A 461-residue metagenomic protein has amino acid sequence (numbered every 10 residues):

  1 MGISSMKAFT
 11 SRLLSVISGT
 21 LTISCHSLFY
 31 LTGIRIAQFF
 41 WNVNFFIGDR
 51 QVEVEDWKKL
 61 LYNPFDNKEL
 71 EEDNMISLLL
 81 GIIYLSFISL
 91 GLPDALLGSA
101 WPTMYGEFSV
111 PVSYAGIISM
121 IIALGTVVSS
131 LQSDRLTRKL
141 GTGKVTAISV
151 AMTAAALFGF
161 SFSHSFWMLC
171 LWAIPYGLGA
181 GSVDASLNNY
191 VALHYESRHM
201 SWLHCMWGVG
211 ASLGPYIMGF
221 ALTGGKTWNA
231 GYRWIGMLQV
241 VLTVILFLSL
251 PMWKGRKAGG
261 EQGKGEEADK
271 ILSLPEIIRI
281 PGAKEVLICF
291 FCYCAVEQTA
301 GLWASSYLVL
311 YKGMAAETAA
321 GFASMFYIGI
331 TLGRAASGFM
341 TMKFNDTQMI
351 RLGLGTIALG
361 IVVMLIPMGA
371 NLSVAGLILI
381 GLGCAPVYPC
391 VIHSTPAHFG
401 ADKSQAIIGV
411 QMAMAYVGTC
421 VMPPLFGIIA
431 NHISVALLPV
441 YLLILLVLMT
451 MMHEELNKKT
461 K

Functional and structural regions predicted by a protein language model:
L97-G98, P281-S324: Extracytoplasmic gate region of multi-pass secondary transporters
M104-Y105, L136-T137, I217-G225, L308-V309 (+2 more regions): Interfacial helix-cap and linker-helix signal at transmembrane-aqueous boundaries of multi-pass secondary transporters
S109, G141, F162-H164, P367-M368: Helix-breaking motifs and short loop linkers at transmembrane-helix boundaries and internal kinks in secondary membrane
V128-S161: Conserved MFS/SLC helix-loop-helix module at the cytosolic interface between two early adjacent transmembrane helices
S129-G141, A335-N345, A430: Helix-to-loop junctions at the C-terminal end of transmembrane segments in multipass secondary transporters
W172-M206: Cytoplasmic helix-loop-helix junction between adjacent transmembrane helices in 12-TM secondary transporters
L203-K254: Helix-loop-helix hairpin linking two adjacent transmembrane segments in secondary transporters
A401-I433: A late C-terminal transmembrane helix in Major Facilitator Superfamily
